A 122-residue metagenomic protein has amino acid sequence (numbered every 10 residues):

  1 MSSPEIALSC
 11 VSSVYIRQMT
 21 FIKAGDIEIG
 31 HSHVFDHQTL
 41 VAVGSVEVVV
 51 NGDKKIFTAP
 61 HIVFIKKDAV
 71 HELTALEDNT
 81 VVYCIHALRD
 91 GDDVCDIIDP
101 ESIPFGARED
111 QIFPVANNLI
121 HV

Functional and structural regions predicted by a protein language model:
M1-G30, D36, I85: A short glycine-rich, His/Asp/Glu-containing loop-to-beta-strand
S12-Y15, T20, E72-V122: Double-stranded beta-helix
I29-G30, V48-V49, I65, H71-E77 (+1 more regions): Short beta-strand His + acidic residue motifs that chelate non-heme Fe in jelly-roll/DSBH and cupin folds
S32-V48: Short, conserved beta-strand element in jelly-roll/cupin
G52-D68: Short acidic-glycine-tyrosine-enriched beta hairpin
